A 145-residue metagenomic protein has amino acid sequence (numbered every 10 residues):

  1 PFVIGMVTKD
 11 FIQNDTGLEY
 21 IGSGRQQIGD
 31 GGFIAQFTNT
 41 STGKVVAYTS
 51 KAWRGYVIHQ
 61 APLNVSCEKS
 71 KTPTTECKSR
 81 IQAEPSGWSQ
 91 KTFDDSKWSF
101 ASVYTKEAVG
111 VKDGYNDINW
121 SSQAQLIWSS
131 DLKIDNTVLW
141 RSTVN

Functional and structural regions predicted by a protein language model:
F2: Exposed beta-strand face motif in extracellular beta-rich ectodomains
G5-N145: Accessory carbohydrate-binding/adhesion or oligomerization-edge regions at the termini of glycan-active proteins
